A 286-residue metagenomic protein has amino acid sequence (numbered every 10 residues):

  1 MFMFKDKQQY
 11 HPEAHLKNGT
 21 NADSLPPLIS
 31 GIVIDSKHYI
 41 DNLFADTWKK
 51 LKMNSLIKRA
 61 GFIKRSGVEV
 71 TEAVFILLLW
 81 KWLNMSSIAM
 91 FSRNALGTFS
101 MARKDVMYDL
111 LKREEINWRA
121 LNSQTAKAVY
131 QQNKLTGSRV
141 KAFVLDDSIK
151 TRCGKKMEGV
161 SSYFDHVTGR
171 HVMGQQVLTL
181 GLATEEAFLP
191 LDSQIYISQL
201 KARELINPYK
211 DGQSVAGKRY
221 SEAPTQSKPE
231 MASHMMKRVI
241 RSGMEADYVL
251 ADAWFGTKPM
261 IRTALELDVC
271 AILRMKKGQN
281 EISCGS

Functional and structural regions predicted by a protein language model:
M1, I76-L77, I88-R93, M107 (+4 more regions): Short, conserved catalytic/metal-binding motifs centered on acidic residues
F2-K112, N117: Gly/serine-rich nucleotide phosphate-binding loop at the start of the catalytic core of nucleotide/ADP-ribose-handling
K5, P208-S286: An internal, acidic/charged active-site-proximal segment that coordinates divalent cations and/or engages
G61, L110-L200, I206: Active-site-proximal, Lys/Arg-enriched surface segment that forms a nucleic-acid-binding/basic interface patch
S66, L78-K81, G97, H166-R170 (+2 more regions): Short, charged/polar micro-motifs that form catalytic or ligand-binding hotspots
N84-S86, D105-K112, V167-E245: Electropositive, glycine- and tryptophan-enriched low-complexity nucleic-acid-binding patches
N94, A128-Q132, H234-S242: A generic secondary-structure signal
